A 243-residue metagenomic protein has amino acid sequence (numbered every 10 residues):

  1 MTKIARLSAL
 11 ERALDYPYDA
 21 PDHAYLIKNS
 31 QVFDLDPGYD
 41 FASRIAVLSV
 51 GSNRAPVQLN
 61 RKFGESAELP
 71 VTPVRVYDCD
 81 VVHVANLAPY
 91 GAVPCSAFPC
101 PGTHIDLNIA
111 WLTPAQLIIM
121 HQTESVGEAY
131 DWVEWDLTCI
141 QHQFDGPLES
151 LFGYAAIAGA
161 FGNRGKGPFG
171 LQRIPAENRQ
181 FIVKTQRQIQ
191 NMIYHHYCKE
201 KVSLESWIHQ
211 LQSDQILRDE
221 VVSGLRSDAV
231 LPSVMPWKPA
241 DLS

Functional and structural regions predicted by a protein language model:
M1-S243: Glycine-aromatic micro-motifs
